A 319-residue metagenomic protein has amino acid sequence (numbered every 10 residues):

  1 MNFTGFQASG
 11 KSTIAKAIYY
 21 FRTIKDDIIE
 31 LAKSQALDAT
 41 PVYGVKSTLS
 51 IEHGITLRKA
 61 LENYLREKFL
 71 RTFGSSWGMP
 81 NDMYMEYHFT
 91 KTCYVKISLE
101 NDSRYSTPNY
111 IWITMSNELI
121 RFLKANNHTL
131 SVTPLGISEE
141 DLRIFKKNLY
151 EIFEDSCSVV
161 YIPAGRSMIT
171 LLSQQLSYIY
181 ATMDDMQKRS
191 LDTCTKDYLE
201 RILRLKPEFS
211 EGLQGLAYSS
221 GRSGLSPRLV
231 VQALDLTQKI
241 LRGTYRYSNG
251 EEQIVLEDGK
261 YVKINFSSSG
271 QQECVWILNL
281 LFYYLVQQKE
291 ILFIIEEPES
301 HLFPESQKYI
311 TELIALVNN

Functional and structural regions predicted by a protein language model:
M1-A36, Q253-N319: Switch/communication elements of ASCE P-loop NTPase nucleotide-binding domains
M1-C194: P-loop NTPase switch/coupling surface
P41-E52, A217-Q232, Y309-L313, V317: Short flexible/disordered coil segments
H88-T90, E100, S131-C274, N279-Q287: Extended helical coiled-coil dimerization/tether regions that scaffold and oligomerize large DNA-maintenance assemblies
